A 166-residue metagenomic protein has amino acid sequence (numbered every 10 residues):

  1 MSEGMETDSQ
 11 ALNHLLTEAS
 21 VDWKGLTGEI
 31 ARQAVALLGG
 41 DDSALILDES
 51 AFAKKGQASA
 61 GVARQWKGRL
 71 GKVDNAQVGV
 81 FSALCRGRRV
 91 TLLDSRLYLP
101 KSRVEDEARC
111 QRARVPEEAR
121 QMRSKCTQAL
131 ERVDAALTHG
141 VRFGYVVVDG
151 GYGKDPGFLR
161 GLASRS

Functional and structural regions predicted by a protein language model:
M1-V147, G151-S166: Conserved, well-structured functional cores that handle cations and Mg-NTP chemistry
